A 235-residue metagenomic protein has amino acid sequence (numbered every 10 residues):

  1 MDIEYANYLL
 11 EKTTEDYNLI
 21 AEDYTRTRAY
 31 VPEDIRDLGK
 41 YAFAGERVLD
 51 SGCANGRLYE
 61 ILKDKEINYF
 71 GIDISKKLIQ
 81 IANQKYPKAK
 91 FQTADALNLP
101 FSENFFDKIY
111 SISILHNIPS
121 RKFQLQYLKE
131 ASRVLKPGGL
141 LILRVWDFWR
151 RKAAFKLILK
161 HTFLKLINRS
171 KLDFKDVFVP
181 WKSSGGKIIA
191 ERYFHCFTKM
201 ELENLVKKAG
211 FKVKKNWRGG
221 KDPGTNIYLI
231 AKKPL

Functional and structural regions predicted by a protein language model:
M1-L49, A54-N98, K122, I142-L235: Class I (Rossmann-like) S-adenosyl-L-methionine-dependent methyltransferase catalytic domain, capturing the SAM-binding
L99-F101, I118: Helix-loop segment at the mouth of the active site in Rossmann-fold oxidoreductases, especially SDR/KR enzymes
Y110: A conserved beta-strand element that flanks and buttresses the S-adenosyl-L-methionine
S113-N117: Short catalytic micro-motifs in class I SAM-dependent methyltransferases
L125-P137: A short glycine-rich, Lys/Arg-flanked "PGG" loop and its adjoining helix->strand segment in the class I
